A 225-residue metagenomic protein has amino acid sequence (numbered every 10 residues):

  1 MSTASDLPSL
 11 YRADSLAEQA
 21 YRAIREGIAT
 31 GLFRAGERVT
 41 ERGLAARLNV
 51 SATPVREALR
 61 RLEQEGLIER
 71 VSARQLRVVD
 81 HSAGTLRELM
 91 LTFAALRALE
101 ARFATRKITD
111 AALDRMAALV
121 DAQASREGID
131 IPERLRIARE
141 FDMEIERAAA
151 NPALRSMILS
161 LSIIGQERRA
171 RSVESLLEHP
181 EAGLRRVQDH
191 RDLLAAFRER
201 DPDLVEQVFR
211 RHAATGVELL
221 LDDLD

Functional and structural regions predicted by a protein language model:
M1-R102, R106, A111, A153 (+1 more regions): Short linear motifs at protein or domain termini
S2, R12, V173-D225: C-terminal all-alpha effector/ligand-binding and dimerization domain of prokaryotic HTH-type transcriptional repressors
V79-A150, P180-Q207: All-alpha effector-binding/dimerization core of bacterial HTH-type transcriptional repressors
A95, S160-E167, Q188, H212-A213: Hydrophobic alpha-helical segments that form the core of small-molecule binding pockets and/or dimer interfaces
R97, A124-E127, G165-E167, T215-V217: A short hydrophobic/aromatic micro-motif that marks alpha-helical segments and, especially, helix-coil
E100, I158-L161, F209: Short alpha-helical scaffolding segments that buttress acidic/His motifs in well-ordered protein cores
E140-M143, A149-E174, E218: C-terminal regulatory/oligomerization modules of transcriptional regulators
